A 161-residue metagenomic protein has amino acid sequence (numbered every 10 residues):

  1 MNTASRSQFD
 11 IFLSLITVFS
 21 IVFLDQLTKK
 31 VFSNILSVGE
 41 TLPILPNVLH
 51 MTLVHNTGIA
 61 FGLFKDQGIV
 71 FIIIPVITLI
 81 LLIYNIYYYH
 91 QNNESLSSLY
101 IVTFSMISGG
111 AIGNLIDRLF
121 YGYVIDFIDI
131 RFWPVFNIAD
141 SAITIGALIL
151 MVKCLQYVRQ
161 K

Functional and structural regions predicted by a protein language model:
M1-K161: Alpha-helical transmembrane bundles and membrane-interface segments of multipass inner-membrane proteins
